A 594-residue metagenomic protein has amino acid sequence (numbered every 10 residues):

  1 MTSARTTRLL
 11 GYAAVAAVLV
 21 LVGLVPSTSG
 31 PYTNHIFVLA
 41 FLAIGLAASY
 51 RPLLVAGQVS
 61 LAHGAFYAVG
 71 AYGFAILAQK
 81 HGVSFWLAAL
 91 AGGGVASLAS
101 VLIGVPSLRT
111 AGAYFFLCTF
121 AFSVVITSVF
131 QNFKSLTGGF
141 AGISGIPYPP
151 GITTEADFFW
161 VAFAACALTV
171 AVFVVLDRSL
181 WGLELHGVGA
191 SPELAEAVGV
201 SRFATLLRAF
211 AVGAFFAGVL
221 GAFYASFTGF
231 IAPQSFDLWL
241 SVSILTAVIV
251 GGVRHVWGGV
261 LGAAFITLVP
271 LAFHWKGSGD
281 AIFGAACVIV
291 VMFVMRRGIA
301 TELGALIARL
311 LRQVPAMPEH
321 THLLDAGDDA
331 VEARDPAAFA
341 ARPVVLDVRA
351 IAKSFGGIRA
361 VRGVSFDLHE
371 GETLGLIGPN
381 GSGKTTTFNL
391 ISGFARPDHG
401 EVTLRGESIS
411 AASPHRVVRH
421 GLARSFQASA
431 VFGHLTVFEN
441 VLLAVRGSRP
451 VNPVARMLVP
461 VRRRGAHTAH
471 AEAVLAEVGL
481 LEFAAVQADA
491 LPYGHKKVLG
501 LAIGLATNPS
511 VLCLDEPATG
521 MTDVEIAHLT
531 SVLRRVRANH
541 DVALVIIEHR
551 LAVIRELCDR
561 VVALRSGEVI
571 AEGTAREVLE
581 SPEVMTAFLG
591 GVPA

Functional and structural regions predicted by a protein language model:
T2-T321: Transmembrane alpha-helices and adjacent helix-loop boundaries
I377-P379: The feature captures the beta-strand-to-loop junction immediately N-terminal to the Walker
S392: Helix-to-loop junction immediately C-terminal to a conserved catalytic motif
G400-E407, R419-H420: Conserved ABC transporter NBD signature motif
L512-E516: Catalytic Walker B motif of ABC-type/P-loop ATPase nucleotide-binding domains
I554-E556: A short, surface-exposed alpha-helical micro-motif characterized by mixed small hydrophobic and charged/polar residues
